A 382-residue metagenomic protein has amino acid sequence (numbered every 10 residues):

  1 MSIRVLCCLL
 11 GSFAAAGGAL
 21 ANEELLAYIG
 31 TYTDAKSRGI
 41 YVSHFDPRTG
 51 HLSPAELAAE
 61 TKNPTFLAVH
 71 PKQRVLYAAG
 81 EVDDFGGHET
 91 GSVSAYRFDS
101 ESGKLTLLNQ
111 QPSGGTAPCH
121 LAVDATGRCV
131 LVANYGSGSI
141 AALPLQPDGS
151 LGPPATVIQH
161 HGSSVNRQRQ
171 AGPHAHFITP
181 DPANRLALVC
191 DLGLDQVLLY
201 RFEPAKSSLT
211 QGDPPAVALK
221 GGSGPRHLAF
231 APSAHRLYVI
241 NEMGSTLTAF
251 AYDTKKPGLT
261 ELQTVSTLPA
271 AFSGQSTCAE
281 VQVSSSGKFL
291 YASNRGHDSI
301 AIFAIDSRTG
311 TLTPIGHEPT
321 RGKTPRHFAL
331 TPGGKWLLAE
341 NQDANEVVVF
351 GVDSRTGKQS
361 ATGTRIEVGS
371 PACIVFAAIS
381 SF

Functional and structural regions predicted by a protein language model:
A21-D46: An edge-strand/N-cap motif at the start of beta-rich repeat modules
T33-K36, E81-G87, G136-S139, L194-Q196 (+4 more regions): Short glycine/acidic-enriched loop and turn motifs that connect beta-strands
K36, T61-K72, D84, G114-C129 (+5 more regions): Beta-rich, blade/repeat-based domains predominating in secreted/periplasmic proteins but also intracellular
S43-G50, Y96-G103, A142-G152, Y200-L209 (+3 more regions): Short loop/turn segments immediately following beta-strands, especially the blade-tip and inter-blade linker loops
S53-A59, T106-Q111, T156, G162-Q168 (+4 more regions): A short beta-strand motif characteristic of beta-propeller blades
S53-G127: Blade-loop segments of beta-propeller domains
Q342-F382: Blade-level signature of beta-propeller repeat domains, shared across WD40, Kelch, NHL, RCC1 and BNR/Asp-box propellers
